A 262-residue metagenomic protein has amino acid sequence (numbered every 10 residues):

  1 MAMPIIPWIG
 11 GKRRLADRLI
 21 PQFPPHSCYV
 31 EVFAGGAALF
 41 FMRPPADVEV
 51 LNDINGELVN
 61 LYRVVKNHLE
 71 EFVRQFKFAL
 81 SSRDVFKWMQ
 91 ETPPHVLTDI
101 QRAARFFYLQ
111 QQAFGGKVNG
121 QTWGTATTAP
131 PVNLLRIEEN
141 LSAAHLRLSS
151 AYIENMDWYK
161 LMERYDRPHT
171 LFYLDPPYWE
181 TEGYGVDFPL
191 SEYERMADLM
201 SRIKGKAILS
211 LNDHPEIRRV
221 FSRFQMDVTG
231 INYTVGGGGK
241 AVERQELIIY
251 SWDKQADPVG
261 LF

Functional and structural regions predicted by a protein language model:
M1-L15, Q22, A37, H68-Y173 (+4 more regions): SAM-dependent nucleic-acid methyltransferase catalytic core
P25-C28, D47-V48, L148-A151, S201-A207: Short active-site oxyanion
H26-D84: Conserved S-adenosyl-L-methionine
G35, Y62, F107, A207 (+1 more regions): A residue-level signal for conserved active-site and pocket-lining positions in enzyme catalytic cores
F40-P45, E163-R167, P215-R223: Short loop/helix-cap segments at secondary-structure boundaries that form the rim of catalytic
V50-D53, Y173-L174, Q225-I231: Short hydrophobic/aromatic-enriched beta-strand-loop microsegments
I54-E57, Y178-W179, G230-G237: Short, acidic/turn-prone active-site loops that include or flank metal/cofactor- and phosphate-binding residues
P189-F262: Long, positively charged, glycine-interspersed low-complexity recognition regions
